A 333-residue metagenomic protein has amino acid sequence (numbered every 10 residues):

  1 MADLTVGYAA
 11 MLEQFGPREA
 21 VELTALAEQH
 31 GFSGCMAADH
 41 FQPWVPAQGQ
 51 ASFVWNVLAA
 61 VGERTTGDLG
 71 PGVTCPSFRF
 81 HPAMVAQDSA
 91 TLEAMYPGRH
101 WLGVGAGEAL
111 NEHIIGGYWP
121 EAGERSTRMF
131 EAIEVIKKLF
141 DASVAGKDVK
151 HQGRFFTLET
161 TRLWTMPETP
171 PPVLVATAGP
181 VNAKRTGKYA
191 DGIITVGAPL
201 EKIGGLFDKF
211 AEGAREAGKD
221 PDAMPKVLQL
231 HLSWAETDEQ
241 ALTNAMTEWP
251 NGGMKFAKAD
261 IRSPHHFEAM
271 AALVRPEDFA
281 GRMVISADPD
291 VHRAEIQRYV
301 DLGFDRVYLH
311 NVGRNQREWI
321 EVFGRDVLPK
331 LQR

Functional and structural regions predicted by a protein language model:
M1-R333: Active-site-adjacent structural elements that line small-molecule/cofactor binding pockets in enzymes
